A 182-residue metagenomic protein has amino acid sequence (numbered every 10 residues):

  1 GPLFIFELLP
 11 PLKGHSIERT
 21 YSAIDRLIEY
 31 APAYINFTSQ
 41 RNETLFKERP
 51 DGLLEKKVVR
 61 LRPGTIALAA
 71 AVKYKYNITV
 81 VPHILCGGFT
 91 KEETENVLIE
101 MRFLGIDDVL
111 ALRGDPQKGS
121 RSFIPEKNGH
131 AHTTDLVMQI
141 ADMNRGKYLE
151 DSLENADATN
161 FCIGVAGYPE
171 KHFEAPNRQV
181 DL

Functional and structural regions predicted by a protein language model:
P2-F4, A31-Y34, Y76-V80, G105-D107 (+1 more regions): Short, well-ordered coil/turn segments that N-cap beta-strands
P2-Y21, T79-E92, F161-V180: Active-site mouth loops of central-metabolism enzymes
E7, I35, M101: Conserved, mostly hydrophobic/aromatic
P10, S39-N42, L85-G87, A111-P116 (+1 more regions): Short, ordered loop/turn segments at secondary-structure junctions
L27, V72, M101, D181-L182: Generic structural signal for hydrophobic
Y30-P63, Q117-K127, L182: Glycine-rich, proline-tolerant flexible connector loops at the mouths of alpha/beta enzymes
R49-P82, N128-I163: Alpha-helix-loop-beta-strand connector modules within alpha/beta enzyme cores
K91-M138: Flexible, glycine-rich active-site loops centered on histidine and acidic residues that chelate a metal or position
